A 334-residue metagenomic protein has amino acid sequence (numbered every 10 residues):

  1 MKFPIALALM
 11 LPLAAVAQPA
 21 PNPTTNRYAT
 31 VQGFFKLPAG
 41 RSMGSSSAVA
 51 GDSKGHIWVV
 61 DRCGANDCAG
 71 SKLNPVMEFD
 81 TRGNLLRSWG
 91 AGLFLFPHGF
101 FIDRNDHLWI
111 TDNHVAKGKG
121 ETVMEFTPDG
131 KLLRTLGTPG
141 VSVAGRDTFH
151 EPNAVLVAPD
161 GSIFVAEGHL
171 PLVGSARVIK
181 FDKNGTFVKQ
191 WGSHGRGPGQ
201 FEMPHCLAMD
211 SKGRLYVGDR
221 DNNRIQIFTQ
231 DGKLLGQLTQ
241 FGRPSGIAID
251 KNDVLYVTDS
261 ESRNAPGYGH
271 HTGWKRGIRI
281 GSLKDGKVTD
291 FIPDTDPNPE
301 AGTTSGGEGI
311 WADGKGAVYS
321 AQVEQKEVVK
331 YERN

Functional and structural regions predicted by a protein language model:
P4-A14: Bacterial N-terminal signal peptides
Q18-N334: Eukaryotic scaffold repeat domains enriched in small/polar residues
